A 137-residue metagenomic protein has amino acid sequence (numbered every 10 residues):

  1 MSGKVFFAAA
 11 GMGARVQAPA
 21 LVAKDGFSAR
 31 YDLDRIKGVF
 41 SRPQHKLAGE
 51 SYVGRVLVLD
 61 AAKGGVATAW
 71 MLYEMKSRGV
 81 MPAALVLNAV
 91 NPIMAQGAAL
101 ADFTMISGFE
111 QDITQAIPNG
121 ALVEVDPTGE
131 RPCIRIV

Functional and structural regions predicted by a protein language model:
M1-S2: Basic/polar N-terminal segments that are highly enriched at the extreme N-terminus, encompassing both cleavable
V5-A14, L21-G129, C133: Feature captures the catalytic cores and cofactor-binding loops of soluble hydro-lyases/lyases that act on carboxylate
R135-V137: Short beta-strand-to-coil "C-cap" segments at the C-terminal boundary of structured domains/repeats, marking
